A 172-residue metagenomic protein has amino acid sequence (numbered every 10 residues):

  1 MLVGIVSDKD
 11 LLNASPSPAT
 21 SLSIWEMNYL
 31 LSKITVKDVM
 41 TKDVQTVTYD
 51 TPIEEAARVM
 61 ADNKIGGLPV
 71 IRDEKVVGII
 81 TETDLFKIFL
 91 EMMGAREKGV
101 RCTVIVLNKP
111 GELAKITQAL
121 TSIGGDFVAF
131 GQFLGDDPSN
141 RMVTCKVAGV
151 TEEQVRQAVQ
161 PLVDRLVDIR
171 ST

Functional and structural regions predicted by a protein language model:
L2-S17, I65, P69, V76-M92 (+1 more regions): Short beta->alpha transition motifs characteristic of CBS
L2-V3, W25-R58, V70-I71, V77 (+2 more regions): Bateman/CBS regulatory modules and CBS-like beta-alpha motifs in cytosolic regions of diverse proteins
S15-W25: Acidic/polar short surface loop at catalytic or gating sites that assists cofactor/ion binding and chemistry
T46-K64, I71, F89, L113-I123 (+1 more regions): The conserved cystathionine-beta-synthase
K87, E91-T172: A conserved regulatory-domain signal marking ACT and ACT-like small-molecule sensing domains and adjacent regulatory
